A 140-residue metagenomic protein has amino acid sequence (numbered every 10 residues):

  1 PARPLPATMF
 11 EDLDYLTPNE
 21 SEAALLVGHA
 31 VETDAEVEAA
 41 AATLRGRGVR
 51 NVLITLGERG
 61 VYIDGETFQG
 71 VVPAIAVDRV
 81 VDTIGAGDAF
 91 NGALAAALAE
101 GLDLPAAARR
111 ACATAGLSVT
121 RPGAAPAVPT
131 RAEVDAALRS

Functional and structural regions predicted by a protein language model:
P1-L5, E22-A23: Short acidic/polar capping segments at secondary-structure boundaries
R3, A7-M9, D34-S140: Conserved phosphate-binding/catalytic region of the ribokinase-like
L13-S21: Non-cysteine beta-strand/loop elements that form the S-adenosyl-L-methionine
N19, H29, T55: Conserved residues at the C-terminal ends of beta-strands
A23-A24, V134: A generic structural signal for short hydrophobic patches within well-formed alpha-helices
A24-L25, L117: Alpha-helical elements of the RecA-like P-loop NTPase motor core of helicases
L26-G28, A137: Residues that scaffold the ATP/ADP-binding catalytic core of kinase and kinase-like folds
